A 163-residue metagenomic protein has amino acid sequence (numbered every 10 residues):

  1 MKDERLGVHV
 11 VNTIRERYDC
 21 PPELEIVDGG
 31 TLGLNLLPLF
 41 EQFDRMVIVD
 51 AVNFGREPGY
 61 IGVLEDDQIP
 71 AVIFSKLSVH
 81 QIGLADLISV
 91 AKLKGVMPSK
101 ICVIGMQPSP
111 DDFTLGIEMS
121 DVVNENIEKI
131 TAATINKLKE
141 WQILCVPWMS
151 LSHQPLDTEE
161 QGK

Functional and structural regions predicted by a protein language model:
M1-M97, V103-M106, I117-E128, A133-G162: N-terminal catalytic or cofactor-binding beta/alpha core of small enzyme domains
S109: Short "lid" loop at the C-terminus of a central beta-strand within the Rossmann-like core of SAM-dependent
D112-L115: A short acidic, helix-capping loop that chelates divalent metal ions and anchors anionic groups
